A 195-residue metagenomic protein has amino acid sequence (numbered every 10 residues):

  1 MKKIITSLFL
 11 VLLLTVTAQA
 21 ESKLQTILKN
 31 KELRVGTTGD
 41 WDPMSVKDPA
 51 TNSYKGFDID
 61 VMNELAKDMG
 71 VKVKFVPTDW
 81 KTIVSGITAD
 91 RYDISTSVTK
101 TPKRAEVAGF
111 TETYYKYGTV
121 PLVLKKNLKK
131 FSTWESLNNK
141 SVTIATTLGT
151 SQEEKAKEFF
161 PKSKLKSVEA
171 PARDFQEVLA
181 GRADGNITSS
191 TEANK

Functional and structural regions predicted by a protein language model:
S22-V98, E106: Extracytoplasmic small-molecule ligand-binding "clamshell" domains of the periplasmic binding protein/Venus flytrap
T37-W41, V76-K81, D90-P102, L124 (+3 more regions): Beta->alpha turn/N-cap motifs
S45-T51, M62-V71, T133-N138, S151-E169: Ligand-binding cleft/hinge of the Venus flytrap
P49, K103-Y117, K195: Ligand-binding "clamshell"
I59, K74-S85, K166-A180, T191: Short helix-initiation/N-cap motifs at beta->coil->alpha
T82-S85, V98-V107, E154-E158, Q176-K195: A ligand-binding cleft/hinge motif common to bilobed small-molecule-binding domains
G109-V123, N139, E158: Short Pro/Gly-enriched coil loops immediately N-terminal to beta-strands
K125-V142: Flexible hinge/capping segments at coil-to-helix
